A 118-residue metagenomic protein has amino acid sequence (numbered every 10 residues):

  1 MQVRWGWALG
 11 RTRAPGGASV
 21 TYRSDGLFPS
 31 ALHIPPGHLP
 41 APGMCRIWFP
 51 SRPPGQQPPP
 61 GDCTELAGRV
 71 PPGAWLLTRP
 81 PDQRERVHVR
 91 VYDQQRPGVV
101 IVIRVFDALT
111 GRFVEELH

Functional and structural regions predicted by a protein language model:
V3-H118: Peripheral, non-catalytic segments of secretory and membrane proteins
